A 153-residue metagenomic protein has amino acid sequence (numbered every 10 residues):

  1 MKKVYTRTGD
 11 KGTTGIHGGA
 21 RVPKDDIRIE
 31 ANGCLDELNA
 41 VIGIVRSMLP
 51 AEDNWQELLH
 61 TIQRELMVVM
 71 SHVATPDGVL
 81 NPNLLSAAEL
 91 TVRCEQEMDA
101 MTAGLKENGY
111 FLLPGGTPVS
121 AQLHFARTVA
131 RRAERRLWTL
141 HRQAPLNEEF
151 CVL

Functional and structural regions predicted by a protein language model:
M1-L153: Phosphate/pyrophosphate-binding loop motifs in nucleotide- or prenyl diphosphate-using proteins
